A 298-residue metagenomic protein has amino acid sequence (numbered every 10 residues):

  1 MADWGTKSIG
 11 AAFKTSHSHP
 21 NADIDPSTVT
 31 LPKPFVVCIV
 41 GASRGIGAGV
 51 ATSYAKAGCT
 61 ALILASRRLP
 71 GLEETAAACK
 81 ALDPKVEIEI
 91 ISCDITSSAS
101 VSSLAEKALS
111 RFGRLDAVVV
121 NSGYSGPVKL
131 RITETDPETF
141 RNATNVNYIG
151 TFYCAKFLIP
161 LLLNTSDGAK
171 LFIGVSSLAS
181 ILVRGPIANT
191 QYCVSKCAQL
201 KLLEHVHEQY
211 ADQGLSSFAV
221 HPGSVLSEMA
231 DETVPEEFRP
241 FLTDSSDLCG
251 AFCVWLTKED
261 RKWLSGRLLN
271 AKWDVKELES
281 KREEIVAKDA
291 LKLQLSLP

Functional and structural regions predicted by a protein language model:
K7, A11-K14, A219, E236-P298: C-terminal helical subdomain
V40, L115-G123, N147, G174 (+1 more regions): Rossmann-fold scaffold of SDR-type NAD(P)-dependent oxidoreductases
S43-G45: Conserved glycine-rich cofactor-binding loop
C59-T75: Conserved glycine-rich Rossmann-like NAD(P)H-binding loop of the short-chain dehydrogenase/reductase
P70, S92-S103, P137: The beta1-alpha1 cofactor-binding region of Rossmann-like NAD(H)/NADP(H)-dependent oxidoreductases
E106-S110, V146-G168, S180, H207-E208 (+1 more regions): Amphipathic alpha-helical dimer-interface segment in Rossmann-like NAD(P)H-dependent oxidoreductases
Y124, P137, L163-D212, G223-V225: Catalytic loop of short-chain dehydrogenase/reductase
T133-F152, F172-I173, Q199: Catalytic Tyr-X3-Lys loop
